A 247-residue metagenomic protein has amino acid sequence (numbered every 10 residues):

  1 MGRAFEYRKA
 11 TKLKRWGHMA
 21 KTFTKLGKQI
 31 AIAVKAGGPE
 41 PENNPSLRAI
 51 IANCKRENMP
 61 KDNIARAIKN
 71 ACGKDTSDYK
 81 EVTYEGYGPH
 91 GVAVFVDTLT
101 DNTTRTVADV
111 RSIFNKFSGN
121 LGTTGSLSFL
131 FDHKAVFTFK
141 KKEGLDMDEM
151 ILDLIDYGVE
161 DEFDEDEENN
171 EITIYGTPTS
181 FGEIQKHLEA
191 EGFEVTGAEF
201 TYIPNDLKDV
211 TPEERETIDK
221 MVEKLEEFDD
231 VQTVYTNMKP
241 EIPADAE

Functional and structural regions predicted by a protein language model:
M1-I113, S118-G122, L127-V136: N-terminal cationic and glycine-rich segments that engage phosphates or anionic surfaces
V136-E247: Positively charged, low-complexity, intrinsically disordered RNA-binding extensions
